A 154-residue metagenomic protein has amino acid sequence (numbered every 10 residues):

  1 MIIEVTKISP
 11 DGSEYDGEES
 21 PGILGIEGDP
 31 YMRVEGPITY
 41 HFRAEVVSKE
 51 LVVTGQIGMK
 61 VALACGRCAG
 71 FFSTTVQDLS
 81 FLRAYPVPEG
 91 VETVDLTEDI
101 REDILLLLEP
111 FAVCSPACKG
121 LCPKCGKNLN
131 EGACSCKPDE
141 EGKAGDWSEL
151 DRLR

Functional and structural regions predicted by a protein language model:
M1-A62: A positional/architectural concept
M1-G12, S73, L82-R154: Charge-rich, low-complexity linker and terminal segments
E18, R43-E45, T75, C114 (+1 more regions): Generic signature of intrinsically disordered, low-complexity segments enriched in small/polar residues
P37, F71-S73: Short, mixed charged/polar active-site loops that provide acid/base catalysis or chelate metal/phosphate cofactors
T54, S73-L79: A short coil-to-beta-strand element that immediately follows conserved catalytic motifs
C68: Conformational-control "hinges and anchors"
